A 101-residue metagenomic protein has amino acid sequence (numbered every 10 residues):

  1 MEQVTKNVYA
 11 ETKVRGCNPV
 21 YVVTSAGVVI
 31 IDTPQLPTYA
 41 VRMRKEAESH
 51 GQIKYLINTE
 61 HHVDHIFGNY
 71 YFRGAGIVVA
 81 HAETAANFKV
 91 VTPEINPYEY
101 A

Functional and structural regions predicted by a protein language model:
E2-E48: Conserved beta-strand hairpin/beta-sheet module of binuclear metal-dependent hydrolase folds, prominently
K45-A101: Active-site HxH/HxHxD metal-binding segment of metal-dependent hydrolases
